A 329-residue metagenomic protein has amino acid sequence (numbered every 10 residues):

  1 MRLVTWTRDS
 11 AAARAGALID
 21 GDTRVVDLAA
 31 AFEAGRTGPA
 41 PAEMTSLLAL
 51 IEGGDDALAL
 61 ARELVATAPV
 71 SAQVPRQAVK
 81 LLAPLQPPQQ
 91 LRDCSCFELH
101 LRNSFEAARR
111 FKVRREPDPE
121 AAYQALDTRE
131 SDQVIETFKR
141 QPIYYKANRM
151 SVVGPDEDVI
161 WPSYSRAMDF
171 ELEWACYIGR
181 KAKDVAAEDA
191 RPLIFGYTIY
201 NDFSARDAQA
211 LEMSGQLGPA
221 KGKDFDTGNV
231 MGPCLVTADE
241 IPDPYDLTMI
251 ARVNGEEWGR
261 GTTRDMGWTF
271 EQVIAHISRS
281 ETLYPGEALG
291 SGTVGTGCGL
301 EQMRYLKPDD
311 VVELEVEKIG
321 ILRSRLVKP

Functional and structural regions predicted by a protein language model:
M1, T5-E33, N229-P233, R264 (+1 more regions): Charged, cofactor-coupling segments
R2-T7, P39-V253, W268: Active-site microenvironments in enzyme catalytic cores
A13-A59: N-terminal cap/recognition module
Q86, R92, Y284, K307-P308: Residue-level recognition of short, solvent-exposed, well-ordered loop/turn junctions that link secondary-structure
G232-L235, M249, I274, S278 (+1 more regions): Generic hydrophobic alpha-helical scaffold/packing signal
N254-G255, E317: Short strand-turn-strand beta-turns centered on an Asx-Gly dipeptide
T269-Y305: A conserved acidic, glycine/proline-rich C-terminal tail/linker
